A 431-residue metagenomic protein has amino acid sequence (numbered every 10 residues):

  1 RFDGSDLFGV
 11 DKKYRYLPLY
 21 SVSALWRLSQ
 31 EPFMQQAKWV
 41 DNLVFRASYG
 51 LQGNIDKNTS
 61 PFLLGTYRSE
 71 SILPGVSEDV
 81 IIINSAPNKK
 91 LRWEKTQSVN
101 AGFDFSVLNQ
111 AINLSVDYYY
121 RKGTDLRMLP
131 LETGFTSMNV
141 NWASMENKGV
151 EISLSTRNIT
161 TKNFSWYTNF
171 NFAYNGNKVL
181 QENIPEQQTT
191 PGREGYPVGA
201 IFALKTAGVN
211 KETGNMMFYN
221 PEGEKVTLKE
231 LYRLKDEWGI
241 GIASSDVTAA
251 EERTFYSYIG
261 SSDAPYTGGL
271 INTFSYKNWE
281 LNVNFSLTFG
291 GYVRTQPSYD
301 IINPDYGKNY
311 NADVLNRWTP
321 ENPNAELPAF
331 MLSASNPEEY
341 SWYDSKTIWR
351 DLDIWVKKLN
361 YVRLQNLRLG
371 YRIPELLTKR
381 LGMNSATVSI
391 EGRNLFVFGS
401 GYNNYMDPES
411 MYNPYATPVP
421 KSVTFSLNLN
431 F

Functional and structural regions predicted by a protein language model:
R1-A203, D351-F431: Extracellular/periplasmic, surface-exposed regions of secreted and cell-surface proteins
D3, G102, E252-F255, T267-L270 (+1 more regions): Short, hydrophobic/aromatic alpha-helical segments in well-folded domains
G4, Y120, S286-F289, Y299: A short beta-strand motif that forms part of the nucleic acid-binding face of small beta-barrel RNA-binding folds
I81-I83, V247-R253, Y343-D353: Short glycine/proline-rich turn/loop motifs
D104, M216, I271: Short, surface-exposed charged micro-motifs
V140-A143, R157-S262, I302, N311-V314 (+1 more regions): Conserved small-residue
I259-Q296: Glycine-rich, aromatic-lined ligand/substrate-binding cores of catalytic and carbohydrate-binding domains
F289-G382, A386-T387, G392: Extracytoplasmic gating/loop element in the C-terminal half of outer-membrane beta-barrel translocons and assembly
